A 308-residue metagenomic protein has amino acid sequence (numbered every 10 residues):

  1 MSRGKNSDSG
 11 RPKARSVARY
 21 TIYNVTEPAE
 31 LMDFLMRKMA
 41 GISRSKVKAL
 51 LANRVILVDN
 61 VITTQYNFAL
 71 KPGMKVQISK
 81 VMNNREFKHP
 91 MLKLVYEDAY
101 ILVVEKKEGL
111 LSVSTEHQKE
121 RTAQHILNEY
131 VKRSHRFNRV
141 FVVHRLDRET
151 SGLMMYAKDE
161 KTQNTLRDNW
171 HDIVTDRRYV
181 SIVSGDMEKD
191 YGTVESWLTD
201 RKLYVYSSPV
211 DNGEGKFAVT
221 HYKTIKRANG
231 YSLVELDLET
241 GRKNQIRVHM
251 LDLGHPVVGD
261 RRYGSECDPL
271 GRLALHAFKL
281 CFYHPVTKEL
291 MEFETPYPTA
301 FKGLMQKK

Functional and structural regions predicted by a protein language model:
M1-T193, W197-K202, A300-L304: RNA pseudouridine synthases
H89-M91, V257-D260: Edge beta-strands of extracellular beta-sandwich domains
L94, V183, H221-T224, V257: Conserved hydrophobic positions within beta-strands
R136-D168, D176, E195-S196, D200-L253 (+1 more regions): The conserved catalytic core of RNA pseudouridine synthases
P209-V210, V258-C267: Short, surface-exposed loop/helix-turn segments at secondary-structure junctions that function as lids/hinges flanking
P269-A277: Active-site-adjacent capping/gating segments
